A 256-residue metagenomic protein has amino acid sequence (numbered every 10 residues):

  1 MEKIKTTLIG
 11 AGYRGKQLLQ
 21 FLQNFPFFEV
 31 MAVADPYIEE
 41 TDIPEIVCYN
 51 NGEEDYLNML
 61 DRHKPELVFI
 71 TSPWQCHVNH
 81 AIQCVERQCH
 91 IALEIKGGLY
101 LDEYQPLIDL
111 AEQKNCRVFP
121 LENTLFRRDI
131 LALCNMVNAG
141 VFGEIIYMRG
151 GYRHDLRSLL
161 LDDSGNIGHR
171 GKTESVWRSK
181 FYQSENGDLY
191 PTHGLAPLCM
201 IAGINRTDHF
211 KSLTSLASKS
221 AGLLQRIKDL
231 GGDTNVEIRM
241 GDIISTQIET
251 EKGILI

Functional and structural regions predicted by a protein language model:
M1-I46: N-terminal Rossmann-like dinucleotide-binding module
M31, E66, I146: Conserved acidic residues
V47-D55: Short acidic-hydrophobic, aromatic-tinged amphipathic segments that line or gate anion-handling sites
D55-H63: Short amphipathic alpha-helix with an adjacent loop that forms part of the alpha/beta core around
R62, E66-L67, P73-W74, V78-F126 (+1 more regions): Beta-strand-loop-alpha-helix segment that lines the small-molecule cofactor/substrate pocket of alpha/beta enzymes
T124-E237: Predominantly a Rossmann-like dinucleotide-binding segment in NAD(P)-dependent oxidoreductases
T246-K252: Active-site beta-strand termini and strand-to-loop segments that position acidic
